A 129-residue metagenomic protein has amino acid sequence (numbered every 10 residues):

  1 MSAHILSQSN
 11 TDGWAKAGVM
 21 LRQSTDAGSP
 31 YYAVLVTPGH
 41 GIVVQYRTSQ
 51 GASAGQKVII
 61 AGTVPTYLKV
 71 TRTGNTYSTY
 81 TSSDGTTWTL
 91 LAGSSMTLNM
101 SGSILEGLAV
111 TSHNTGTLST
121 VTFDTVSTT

Functional and structural regions predicted by a protein language model:
M1-T129: Extracellular glycan-recognition regions
